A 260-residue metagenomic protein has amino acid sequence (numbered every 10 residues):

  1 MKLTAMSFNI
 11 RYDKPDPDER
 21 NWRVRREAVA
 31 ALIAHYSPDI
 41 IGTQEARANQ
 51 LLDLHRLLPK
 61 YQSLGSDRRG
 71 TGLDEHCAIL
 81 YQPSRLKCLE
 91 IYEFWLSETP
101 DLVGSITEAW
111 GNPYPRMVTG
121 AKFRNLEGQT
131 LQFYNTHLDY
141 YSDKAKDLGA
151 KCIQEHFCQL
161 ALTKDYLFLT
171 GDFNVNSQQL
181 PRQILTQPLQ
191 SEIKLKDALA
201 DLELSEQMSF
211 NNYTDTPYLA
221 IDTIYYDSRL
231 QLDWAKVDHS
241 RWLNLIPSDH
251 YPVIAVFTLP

Functional and structural regions predicted by a protein language model:
M1-L57, R68-E75, L131, K151 (+1 more regions): N-terminal, active-site-proximal structural segment of metallo-dependent hydrolase catalytic domains
S7, C77-I79, V118-K122, N135 (+2 more regions): Conserved hydrophobic/aromatic beta-strand scaffold that supports enzyme active sites
F8-I10, T136-L138, D172-F173, Y251: Active-site metal-binding loops of divalent metal-dependent hydrolases
D13-D16, N49-L52, T71-H76, T99 (+5 more regions): Short catalytic/ligand-binding loop motif for oxyanion handling, primarily in non-cytosolic enzymes, centered on
I40-T130, Y134: Structured beta-strand-rich core segments of catalytic domains in phosphoester-bond hydrolases
G42-Q44, G65-S66, F168-D172, D197-L199: Active-site neighborhood of phospho(di)ester-bond hydrolases with catalytic His/Asp-centered motifs
R85, K144, F157-L167, V175-P260: Metal-dependent phosphoester-hydrolase catalytic domains
P115-N125, T130-Y134, K146-Q178, R182-Q183: His/acidic metal-ligating clusters that form di-metal
